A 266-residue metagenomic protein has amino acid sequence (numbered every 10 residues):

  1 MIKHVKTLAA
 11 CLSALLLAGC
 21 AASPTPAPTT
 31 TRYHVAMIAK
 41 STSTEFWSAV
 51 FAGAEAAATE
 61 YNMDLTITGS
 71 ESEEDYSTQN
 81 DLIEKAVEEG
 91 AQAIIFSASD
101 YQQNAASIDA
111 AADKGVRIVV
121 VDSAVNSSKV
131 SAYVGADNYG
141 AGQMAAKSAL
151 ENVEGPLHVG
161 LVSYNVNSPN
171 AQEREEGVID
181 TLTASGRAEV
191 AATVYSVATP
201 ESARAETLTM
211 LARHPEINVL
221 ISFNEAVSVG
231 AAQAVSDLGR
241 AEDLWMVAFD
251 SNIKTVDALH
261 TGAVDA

Functional and structural regions predicted by a protein language model:
M1-A9: Bacterial N-terminal signal peptides that target proteins for export
K3, C20-A266: A residue-level marker of the well-folded mature domains of exported/periplasmic proteins
L15-G19: C-terminal motif of bacterial Sec signal peptides marking the signal peptidase cleavage site
